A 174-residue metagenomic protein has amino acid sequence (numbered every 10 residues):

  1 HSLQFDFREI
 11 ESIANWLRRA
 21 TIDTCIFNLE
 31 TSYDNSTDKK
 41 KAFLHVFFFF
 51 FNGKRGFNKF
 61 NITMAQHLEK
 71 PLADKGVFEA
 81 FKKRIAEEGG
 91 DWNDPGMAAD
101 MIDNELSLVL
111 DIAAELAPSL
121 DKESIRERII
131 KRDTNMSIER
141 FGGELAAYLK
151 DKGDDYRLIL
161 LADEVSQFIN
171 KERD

Functional and structural regions predicted by a protein language model:
H1, K131-T134, A146, S166-Q167 (+1 more regions): Signature of the SF2 helicase/ATPase Hel1-core->accessory helical subdomain module
H1-D100: P-loop NTPase motor core
D6, F60-I159: Mid-core helix/loop region of P-loop NTP-binding domains shared across ATPases and GTPases
R18-C25, D121-I125, L160-A162: Surface-exposed beta-strand-to-loop junctions that form interaction patches on eukaryotic regulatory domains
N28, L149-E172: Conserved P-loop NTPase "ATPase switch" module shared by AAA+ and STAND
Y33-S36, S119-L120, S166-N170: Flexible loop/turn segments at secondary-structure boundaries
L44, F48-F51, G142, A146-K150 (+2 more regions): Short, well-ordered alpha-helical packing segments
